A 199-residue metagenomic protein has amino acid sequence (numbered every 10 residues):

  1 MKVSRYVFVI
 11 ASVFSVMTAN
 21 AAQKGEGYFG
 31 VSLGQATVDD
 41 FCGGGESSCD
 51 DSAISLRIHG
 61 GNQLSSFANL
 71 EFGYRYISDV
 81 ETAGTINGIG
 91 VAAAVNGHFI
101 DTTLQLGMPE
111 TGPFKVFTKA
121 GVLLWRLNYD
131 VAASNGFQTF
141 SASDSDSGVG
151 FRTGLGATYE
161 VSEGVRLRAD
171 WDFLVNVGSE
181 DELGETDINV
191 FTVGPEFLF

Functional and structural regions predicted by a protein language model:
M1-E26: Cleavable N-terminal export/targeting peptides
A22-E26, L33-D39, L56-N135, I188-F199: Gram-negative (and chloroplast) outer-membrane scaffold detector with strong preference for beta-barrel transmembrane
F41-G43, S48-D50, T111: Sequence contexts marking disulfide-bonded cysteines in secreted/extracellular proteins
F41-G44, T85-I89, G136-S141, N176-V177: Extracytoplasmic loops and strand-loop junctions of Gram-negative outer membrane beta-barrel proteins
E46-A53, I89-N96, Q138-V149, E182-I188: Replace "Gram-negative outer membrane beta-barrel proteins" with "bacterial and organellar outer membrane beta-barrel
I100-T102, A120-L123, V149-A157, F173: Hydrophobic alpha-helical segments of small multi-pass membrane proteins
Q138-R166: Short, positively charged, low-complexity/disordered linker segments
T158-F199: Hydrophobic secondary-structure block in the mid-to-C-terminal portion of proteins
